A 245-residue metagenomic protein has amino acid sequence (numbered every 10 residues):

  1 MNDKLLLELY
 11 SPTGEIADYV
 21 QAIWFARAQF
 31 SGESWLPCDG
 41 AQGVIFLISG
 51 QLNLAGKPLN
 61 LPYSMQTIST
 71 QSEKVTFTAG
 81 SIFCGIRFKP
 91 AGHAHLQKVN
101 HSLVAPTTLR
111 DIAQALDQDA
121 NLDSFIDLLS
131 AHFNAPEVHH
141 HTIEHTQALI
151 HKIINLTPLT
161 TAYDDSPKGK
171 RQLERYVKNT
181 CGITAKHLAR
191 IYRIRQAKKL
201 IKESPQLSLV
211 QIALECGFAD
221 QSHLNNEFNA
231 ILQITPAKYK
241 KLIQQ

Functional and structural regions predicted by a protein language model:
M1-T161, S166-K170, T184, I201-K202 (+3 more regions): Alpha-helical bundle regulatory/interaction domains
R175, I183-E203, N226: Catalytic-pocket segment enriched in acidic/His residues
T180-C181, Y192-R195, I231, I243: The DNA-recognition helices of helix-turn-helix-type DNA-binding domains
T180-I183, E227-A237: A secondary-structure capping/hinge motif
